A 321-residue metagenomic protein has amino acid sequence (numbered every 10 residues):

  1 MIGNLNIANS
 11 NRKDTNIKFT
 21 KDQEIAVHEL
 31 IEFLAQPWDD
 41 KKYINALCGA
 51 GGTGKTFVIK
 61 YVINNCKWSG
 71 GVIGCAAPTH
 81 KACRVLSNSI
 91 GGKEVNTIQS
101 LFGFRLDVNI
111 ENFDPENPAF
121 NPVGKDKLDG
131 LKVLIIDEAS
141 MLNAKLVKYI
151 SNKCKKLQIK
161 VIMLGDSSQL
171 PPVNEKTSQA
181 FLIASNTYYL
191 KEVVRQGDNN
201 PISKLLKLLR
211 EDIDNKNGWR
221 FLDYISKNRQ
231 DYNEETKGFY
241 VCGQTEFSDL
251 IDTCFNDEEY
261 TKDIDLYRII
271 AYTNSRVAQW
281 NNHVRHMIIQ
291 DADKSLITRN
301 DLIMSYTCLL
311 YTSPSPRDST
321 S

Functional and structural regions predicted by a protein language model:
G3-L5, N11, A26-I31, W38-N45 (+2 more regions): Conserved helicase motor core of P-loop NTPases
A8-E24: Dynamic helix-loop-helix/coil hinge segments at AAA+ ATPase domain boundaries and subdomain interfaces
F19, C75, I269: Conserved SAM-binding loop
Q23, T79, T273: Short, conserved phosphate/pyrophosphate- and ester-handling motifs at nucleotide-, phospho-/glycolipid
V27-H28, A46-T53, F57, Y61 (+9 more regions): Conserved helicase motor core of SF1/SF2 NTP-dependent helicases
E94-S100, I289-K294: Short hydrophobic/aromatic-enriched beta-strand-loop microsegments
F113-N121: Short gly/ser/thr-rich secondary-structure transition/capping motifs
Y311-D318: Conserved small/polar residues in nucleotide/adenosyl-binding loops
